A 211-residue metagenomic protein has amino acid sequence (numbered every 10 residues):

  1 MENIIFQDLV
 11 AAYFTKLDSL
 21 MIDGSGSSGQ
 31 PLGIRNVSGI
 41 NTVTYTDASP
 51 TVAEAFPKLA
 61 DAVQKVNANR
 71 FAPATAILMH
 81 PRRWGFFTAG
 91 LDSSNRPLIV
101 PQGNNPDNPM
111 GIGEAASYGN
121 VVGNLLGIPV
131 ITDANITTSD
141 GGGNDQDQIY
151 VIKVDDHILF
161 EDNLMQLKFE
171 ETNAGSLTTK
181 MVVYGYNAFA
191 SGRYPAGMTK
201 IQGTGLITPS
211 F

Functional and structural regions predicted by a protein language model:
M1-F211: Structured, hydrophobic secondary-structure cores that serve as assembly/anchoring elements
